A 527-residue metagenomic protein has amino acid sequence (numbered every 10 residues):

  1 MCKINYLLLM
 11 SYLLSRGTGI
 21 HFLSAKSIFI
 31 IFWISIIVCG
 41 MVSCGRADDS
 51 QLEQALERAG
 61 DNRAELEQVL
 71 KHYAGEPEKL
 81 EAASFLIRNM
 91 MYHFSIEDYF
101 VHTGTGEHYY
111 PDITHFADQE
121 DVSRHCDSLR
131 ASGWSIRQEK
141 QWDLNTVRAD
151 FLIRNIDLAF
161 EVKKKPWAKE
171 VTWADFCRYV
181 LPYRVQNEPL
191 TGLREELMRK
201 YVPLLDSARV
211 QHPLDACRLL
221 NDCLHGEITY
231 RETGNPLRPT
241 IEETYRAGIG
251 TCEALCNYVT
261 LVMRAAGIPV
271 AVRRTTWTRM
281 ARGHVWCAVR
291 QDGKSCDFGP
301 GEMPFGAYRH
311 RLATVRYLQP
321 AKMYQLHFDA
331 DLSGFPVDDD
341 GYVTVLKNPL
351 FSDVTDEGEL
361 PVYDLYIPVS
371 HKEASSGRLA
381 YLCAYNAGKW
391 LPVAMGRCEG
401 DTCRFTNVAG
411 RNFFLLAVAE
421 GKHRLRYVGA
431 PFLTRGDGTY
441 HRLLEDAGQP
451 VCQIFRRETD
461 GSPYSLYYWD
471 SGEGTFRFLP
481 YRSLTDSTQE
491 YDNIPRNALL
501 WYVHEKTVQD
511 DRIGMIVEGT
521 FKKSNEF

Functional and structural regions predicted by a protein language model:
V42-S43: C-terminal motif of bacterial Sec signal peptides marking the signal peptidase cleavage site
E67-Q68, E76-A247, A281: Secondary-structure boundary elements
P203-D222, E232-E242, A247-D340: Hydrophobic/aromatic-rich core segments of domains that either
V362-E373, Q449-T459: A short, amphipathic beta-strand motif
K372-K389, E458-T475: Short, ordered, surface-exposed loop/turn motifs in non-cytosolic proteins
A387-T402, T475-T485: Short, acidic Ser/Thr/Gly-rich low-complexity loop/linker segments typical of extracellular and cell-surface proteins
T402-F414, A419-K422, T488-L499: Short Pro-Gly-centered beta-turn/loop motif in secreted/extracellular proteins
E420-E445, K506-F527: Structured interaction patches on ligand/partner-binding surfaces of diverse proteins
